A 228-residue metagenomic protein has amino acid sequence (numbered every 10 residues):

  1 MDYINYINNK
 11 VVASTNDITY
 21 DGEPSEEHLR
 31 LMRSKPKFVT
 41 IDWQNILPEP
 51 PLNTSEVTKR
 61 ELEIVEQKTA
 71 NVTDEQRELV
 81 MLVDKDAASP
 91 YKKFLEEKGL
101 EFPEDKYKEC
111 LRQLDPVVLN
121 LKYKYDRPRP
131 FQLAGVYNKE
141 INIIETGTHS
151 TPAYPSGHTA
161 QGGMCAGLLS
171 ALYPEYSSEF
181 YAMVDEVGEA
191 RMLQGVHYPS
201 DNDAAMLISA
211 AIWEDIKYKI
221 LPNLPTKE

Functional and structural regions predicted by a protein language model:
D2-Q194, Y218-I220: Hydrophobic alpha-helical bundle signature of multipass membrane enzymes
H158-G162, G195-E228: Alpha-helical transmembrane segments that form the membrane-embedded catalytic/substrate-binding core of multi-pass
